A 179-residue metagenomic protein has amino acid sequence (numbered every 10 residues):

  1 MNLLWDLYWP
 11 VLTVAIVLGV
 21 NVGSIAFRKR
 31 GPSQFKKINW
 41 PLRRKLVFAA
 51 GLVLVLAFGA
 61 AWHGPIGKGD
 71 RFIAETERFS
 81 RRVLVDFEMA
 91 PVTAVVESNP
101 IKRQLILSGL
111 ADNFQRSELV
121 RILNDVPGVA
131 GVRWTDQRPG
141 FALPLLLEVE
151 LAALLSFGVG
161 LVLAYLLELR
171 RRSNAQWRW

Functional and structural regions predicted by a protein language model:
M1-Q104, A111-W179: N-terminal targeting leaders
